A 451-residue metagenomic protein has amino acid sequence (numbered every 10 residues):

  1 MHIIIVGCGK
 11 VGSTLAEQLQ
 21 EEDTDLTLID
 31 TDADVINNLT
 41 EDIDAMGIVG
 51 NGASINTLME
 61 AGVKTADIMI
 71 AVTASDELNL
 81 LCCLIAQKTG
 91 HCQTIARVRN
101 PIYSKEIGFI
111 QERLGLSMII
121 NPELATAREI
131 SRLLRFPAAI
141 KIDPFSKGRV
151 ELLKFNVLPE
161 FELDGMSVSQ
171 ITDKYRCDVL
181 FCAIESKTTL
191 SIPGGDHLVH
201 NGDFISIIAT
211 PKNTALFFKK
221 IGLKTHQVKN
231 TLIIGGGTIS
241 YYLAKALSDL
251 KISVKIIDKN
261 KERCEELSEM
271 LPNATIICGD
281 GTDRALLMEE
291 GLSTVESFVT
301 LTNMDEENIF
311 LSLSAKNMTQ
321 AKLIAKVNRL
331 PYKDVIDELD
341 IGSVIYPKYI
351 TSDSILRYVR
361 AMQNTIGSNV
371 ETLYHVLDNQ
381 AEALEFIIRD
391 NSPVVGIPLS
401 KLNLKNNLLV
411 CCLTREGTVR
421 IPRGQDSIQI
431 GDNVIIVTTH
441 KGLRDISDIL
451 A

Functional and structural regions predicted by a protein language model:
M1-A451: Cytosolic regulatory regions of ion transport systems
